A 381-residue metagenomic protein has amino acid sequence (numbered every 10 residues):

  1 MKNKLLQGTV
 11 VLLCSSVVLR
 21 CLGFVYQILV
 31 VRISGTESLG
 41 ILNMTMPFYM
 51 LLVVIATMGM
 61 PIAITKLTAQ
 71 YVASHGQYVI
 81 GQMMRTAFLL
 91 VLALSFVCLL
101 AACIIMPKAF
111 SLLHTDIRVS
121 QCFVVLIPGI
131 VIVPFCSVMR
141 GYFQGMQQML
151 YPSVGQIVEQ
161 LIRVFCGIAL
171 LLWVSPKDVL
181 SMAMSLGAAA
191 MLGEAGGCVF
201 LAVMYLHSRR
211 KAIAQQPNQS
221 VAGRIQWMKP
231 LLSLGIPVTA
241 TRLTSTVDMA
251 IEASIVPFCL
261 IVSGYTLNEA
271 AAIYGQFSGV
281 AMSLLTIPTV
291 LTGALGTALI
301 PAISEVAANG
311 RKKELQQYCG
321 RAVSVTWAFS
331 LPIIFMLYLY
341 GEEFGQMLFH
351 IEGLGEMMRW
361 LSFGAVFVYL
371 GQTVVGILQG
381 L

Functional and structural regions predicted by a protein language model:
M1-L22, Y78, Q82, Q219-S245 (+1 more regions): N-terminal membrane topogenesis motif
L19, Q27, M58-T65, V125-Q144 (+3 more regions): Short runs within selected transmembrane alpha-helices of multi-pass transporters and secretion channels
V30-L51, V179, A183-M184, W227-L234 (+2 more regions): Interfacial/gating helices of multi-pass transporter permease domains
M58-A73, L285-G310, C319, V323: Helix-loop junctions and terminal segments of transmembrane helices in multi-pass membrane transport/translocation
I62-P107, P134, Q316-S330: Membrane-water interface segments that mark the loop-to-transmembrane alpha-helix transition
V97-T115, S120, P332-H350: Short membrane-interface helical motifs at transmembrane helix boundaries in multi-pass membrane transporters
V154-V179, L337: Alpha-helical transmembrane segments of multi-pass membrane transporters and transport-associated inner-membrane enzymes
A169-V174, L192-S220: C-terminal transmembrane helix end/exit motif
